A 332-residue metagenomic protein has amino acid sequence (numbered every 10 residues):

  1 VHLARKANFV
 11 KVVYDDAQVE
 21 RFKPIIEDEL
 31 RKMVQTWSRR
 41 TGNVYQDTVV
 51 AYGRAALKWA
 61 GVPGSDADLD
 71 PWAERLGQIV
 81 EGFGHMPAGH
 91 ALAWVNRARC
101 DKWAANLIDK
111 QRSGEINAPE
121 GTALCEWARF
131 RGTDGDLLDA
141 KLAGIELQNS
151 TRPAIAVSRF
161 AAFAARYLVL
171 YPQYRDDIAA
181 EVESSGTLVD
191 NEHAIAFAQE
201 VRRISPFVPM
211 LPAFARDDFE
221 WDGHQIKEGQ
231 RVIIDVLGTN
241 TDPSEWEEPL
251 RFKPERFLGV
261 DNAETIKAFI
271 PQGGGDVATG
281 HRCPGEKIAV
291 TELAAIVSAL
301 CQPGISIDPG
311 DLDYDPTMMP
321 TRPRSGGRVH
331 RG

Functional and structural regions predicted by a protein language model:
V1-G332: Cytochrome P450
